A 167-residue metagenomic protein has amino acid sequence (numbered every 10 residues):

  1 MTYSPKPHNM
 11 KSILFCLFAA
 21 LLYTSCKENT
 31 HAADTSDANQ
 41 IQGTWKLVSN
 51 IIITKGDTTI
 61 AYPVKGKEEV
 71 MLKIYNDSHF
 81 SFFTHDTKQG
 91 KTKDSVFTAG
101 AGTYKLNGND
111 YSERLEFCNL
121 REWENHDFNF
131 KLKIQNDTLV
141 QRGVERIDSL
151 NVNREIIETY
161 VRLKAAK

Functional and structural regions predicted by a protein language model:
M1-Q40: Bacterial Sec-dependent N-terminal signal peptides
T24-A99, S112-K167: Lipid interaction determinants
